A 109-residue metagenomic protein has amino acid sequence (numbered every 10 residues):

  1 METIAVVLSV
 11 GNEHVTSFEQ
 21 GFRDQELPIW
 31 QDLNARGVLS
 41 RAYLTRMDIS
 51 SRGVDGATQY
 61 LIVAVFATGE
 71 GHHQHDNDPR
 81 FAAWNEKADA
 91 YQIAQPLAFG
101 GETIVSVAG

Functional and structural regions predicted by a protein language model:
E2-G11, R41-R80: Short, well-ordered beta-strand segments in beta-rich or mixed alpha/beta enzyme and ligand-binding folds
A5-L8, T16, A108: N-terminal non-cleavable signal-anchor helices
H14-L44, A82-A88: Short amphipathic alpha-helical segments
V38-T58, A82-G109: Glycine-rich beta-strand-turn "strand-cap" elements at beta-sheet edges
